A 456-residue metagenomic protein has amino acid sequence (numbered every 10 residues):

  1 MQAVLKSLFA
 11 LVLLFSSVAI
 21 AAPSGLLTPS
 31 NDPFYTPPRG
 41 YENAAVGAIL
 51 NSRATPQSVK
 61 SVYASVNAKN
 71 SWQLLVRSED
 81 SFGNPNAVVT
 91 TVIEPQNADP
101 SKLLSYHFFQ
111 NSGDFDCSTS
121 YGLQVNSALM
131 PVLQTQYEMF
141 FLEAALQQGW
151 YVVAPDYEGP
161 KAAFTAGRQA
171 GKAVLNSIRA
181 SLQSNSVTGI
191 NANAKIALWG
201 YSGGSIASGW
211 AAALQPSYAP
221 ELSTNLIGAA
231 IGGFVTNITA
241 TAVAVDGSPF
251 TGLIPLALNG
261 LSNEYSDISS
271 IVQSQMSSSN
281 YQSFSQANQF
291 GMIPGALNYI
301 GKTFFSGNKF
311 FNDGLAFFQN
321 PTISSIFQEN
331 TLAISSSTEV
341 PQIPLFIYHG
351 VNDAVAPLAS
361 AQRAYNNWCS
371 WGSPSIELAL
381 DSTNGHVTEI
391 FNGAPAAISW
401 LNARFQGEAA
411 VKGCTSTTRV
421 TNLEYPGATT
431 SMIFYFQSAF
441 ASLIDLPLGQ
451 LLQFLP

Functional and structural regions predicted by a protein language model:
S16-D99: Catalytic-loop region of hydrolases
R39, G232-S337: Accessory cap/linker subdomain of secreted extracellular hydrolases
D80-V89, I93-A145, D156-E158: Short, surface-exposed "cap/lid" segments of acyl-processing enzymes
Y137-F140, F164-V187, A212: Alpha/beta-hydrolase active-site loop
R179-G252: Primarily recognizes the serine-hydrolase "nucleophile elbow" in alpha/beta-hydrolase and SGNH/GDSL folds
F318, S324-I326, N330, Q362-P456: C-terminal catalytic histidine-bearing segment of alpha/beta-hydrolase fold enzymes
P341, L345-D353: Short beta-strand/loop motif that positions the catalytic acidic residue of the alpha/beta-hydrolase fold
V351-A356, V387: Acidic catalytic loop of the alpha/beta-hydrolase fold
